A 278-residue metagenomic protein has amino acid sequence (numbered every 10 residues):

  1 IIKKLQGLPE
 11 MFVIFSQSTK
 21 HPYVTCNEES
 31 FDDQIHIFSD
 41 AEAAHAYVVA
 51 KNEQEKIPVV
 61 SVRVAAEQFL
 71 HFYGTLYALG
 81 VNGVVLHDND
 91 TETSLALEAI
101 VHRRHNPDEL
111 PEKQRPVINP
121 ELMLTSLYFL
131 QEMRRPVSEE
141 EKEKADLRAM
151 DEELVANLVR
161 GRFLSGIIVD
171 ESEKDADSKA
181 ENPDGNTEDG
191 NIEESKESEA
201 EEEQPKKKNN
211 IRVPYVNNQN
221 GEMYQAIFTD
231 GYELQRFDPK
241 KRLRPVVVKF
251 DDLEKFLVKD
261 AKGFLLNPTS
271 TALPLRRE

Functional and structural regions predicted by a protein language model:
I1-E278: An interfacial alpha-helical scaffold signature
